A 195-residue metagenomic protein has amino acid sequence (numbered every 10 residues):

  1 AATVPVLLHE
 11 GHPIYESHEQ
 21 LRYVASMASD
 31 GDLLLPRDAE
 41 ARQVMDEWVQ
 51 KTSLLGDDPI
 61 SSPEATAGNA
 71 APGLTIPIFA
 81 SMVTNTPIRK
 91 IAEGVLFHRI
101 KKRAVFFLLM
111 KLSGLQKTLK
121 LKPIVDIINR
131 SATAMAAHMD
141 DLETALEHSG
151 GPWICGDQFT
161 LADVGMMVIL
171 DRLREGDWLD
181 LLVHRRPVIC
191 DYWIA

Functional and structural regions predicted by a protein language model:
A1, D191-I194: Short, intrinsically disordered, charge-balanced linker/junction segments flanking boundaries in proteins
A1-R103: GST-like domain detector, emphasizing the conserved glutathione-binding G-site in the N-terminal thioredoxin-like
L21-A25, D46-S53, A136-M139, E143 (+2 more regions): Non-transmembrane alpha-helical segments in soluble domains of secreted/periplasmic/extracellular proteins
G56-C190: GST-like fold's C-terminal all-alpha helical module
